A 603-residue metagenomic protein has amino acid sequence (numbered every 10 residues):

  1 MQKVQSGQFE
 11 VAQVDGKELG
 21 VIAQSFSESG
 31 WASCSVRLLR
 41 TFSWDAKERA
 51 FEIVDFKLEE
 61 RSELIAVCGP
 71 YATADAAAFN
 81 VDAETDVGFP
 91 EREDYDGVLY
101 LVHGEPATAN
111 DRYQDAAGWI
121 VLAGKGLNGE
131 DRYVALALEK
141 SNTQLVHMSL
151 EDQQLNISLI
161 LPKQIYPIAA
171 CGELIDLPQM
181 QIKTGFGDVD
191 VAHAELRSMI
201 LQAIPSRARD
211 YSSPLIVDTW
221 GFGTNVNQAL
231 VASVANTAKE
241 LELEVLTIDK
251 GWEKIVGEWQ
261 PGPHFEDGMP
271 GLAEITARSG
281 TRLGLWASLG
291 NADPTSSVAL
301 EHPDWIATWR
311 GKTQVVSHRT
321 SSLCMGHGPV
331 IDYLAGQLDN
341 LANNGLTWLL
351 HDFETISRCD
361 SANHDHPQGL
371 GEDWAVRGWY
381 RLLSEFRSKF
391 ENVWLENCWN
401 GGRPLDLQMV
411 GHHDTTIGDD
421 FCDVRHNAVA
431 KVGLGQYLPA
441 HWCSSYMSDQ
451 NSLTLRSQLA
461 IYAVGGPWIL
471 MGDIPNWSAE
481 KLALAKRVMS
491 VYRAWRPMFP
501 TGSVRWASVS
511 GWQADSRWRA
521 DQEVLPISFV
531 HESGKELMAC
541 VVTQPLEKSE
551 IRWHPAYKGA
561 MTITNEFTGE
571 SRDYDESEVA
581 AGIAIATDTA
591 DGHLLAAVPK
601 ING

Functional and structural regions predicted by a protein language model:
M1-S149, Q153, S571-R572: Polysaccharide-binding surfaces and accessory modules of carbohydrate-active proteins
P167-F186, A590-A597: Short Pro-Gly-centered flexible turn/kink motifs
S213-T219, L246-I248, L283-A287, L349-H351 (+1 more regions): Hydrophobic faces of well-ordered beta-strands that scaffold small-molecule active sites in alpha/beta enzyme cores
P214-I216, G223-V226, M269, G284-N340: Active-site-adjacent "subsite" loops/lids of carbohydrate-active enzymes
F222-L300, D332-Y333, W374-R387: Aromatic- and glycine-enriched glycan-recognition loops and surfaces that form the carbohydrate-binding subsites
E258-F265, N291-T313, G369, V410-D419: Aromatic- and acidic-residue-enriched segments that line the glycan-binding/catalytic groove of carbohydrate-active
P329-L407, D414-T415: Active-site and adjacent substrate-binding regions of carbohydrate-active enzymes
W379-E578, I583-L594, V598: Active-site-proximal substrate-binding groove within the catalytic cores of carbohydrate-active enzymes
